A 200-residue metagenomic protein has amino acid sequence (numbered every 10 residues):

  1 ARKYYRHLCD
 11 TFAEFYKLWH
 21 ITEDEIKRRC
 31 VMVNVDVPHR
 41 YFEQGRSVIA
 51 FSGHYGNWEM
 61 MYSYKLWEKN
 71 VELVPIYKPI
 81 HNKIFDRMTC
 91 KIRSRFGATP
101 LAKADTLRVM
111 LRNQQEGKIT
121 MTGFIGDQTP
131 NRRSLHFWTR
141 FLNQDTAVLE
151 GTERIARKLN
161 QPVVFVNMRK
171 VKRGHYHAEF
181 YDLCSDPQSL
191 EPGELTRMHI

Functional and structural regions predicted by a protein language model:
A1-I49, G56-N57, A178-Y181: Membrane-proximal helical "anchor" segments flanking the first transmembrane region of inner-membrane enzymes
R2, R40-F42, E68, K91 (+1 more regions): Non-catalytic C-terminal accessory region of glycerolipid acyltransferases and related lyso-lipid remodeling enzymes
K3, H7-D10, Q44-A104, N131-R140: Catalytic core of membrane glycerolipid acyltransferases/transacylases, capturing the structured, soluble-facing
L8-T11, M32-V35, M60-S63, H81-K83 (+2 more regions): Short hydrophobic/aromatic-rich motifs at helix boundaries and adjacent loops
V37, M61, I76, M88 (+2 more regions): Short, hydrophobic/aromatic alpha-helical segments in well-folded domains
